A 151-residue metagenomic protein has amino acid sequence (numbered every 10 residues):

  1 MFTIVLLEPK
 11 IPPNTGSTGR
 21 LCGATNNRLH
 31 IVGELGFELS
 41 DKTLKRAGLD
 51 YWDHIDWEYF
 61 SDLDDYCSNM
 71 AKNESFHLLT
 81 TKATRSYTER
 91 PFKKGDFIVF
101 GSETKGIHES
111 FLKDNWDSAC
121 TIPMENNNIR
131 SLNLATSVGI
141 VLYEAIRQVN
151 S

Functional and structural regions predicted by a protein language model:
M1-S151: Post-transcriptional modification and biogenesis factors for structured RNAs of the translation apparatus
